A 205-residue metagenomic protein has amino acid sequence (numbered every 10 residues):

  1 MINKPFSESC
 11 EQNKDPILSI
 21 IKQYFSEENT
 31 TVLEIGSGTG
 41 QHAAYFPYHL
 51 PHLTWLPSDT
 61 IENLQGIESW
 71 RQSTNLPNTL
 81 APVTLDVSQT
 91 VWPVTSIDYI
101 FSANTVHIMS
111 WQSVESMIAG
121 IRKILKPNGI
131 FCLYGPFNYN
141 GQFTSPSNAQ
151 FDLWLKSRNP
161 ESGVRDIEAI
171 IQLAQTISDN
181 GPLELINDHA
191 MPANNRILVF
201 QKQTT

Functional and structural regions predicted by a protein language model:
M1-E27: Class I SAM-dependent methyltransferase Rossmann-like catalytic core, especially the SAM/SAH-binding loop
E28-G38: Conserved class I S-adenosyl-L-methionine
L33, A43-T90: Class I SAM-dependent methyltransferase SAM/SAH-binding core
W92-I100: A short acidic, Gly/Pro-enriched loop at the edge of an enzyme's catalytic core that lines a small-molecule cofactor
M109-I121: A short, conserved alpha-helix within the catalytic core of class I
N128-F137: Conserved beta-strand signature within the Rossmann-like core of class I S-adenosyl-L-methionine
E161-S178: Short alpha-helix
S178-G181, I186-T205: Core SAM-dependent methyltransferase catalytic element
